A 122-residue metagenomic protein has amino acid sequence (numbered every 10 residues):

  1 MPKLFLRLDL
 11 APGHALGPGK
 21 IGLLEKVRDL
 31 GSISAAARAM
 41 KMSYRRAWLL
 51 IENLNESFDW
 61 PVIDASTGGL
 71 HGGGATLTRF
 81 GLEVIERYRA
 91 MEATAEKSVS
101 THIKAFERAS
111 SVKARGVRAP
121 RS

Functional and structural regions predicted by a protein language model:
M1-P12: Short, Lys/Arg-enriched N-terminal segment that forms or immediately precedes the first helix of a structured domain
V27-A37: Short helix-boundary/capping micro-motifs
K41-S43: Central "turn" residue of the DNA-binding helix-turn-helix
L50: Residues within the DNA-recognition helix of helix-turn-helix
E56-P61: Residue cluster at the C-terminal edge of the helix-turn-helix DNA-binding motif
A65-M91: Basic, amphipathic "hinge/linker" alpha-helix immediately C-terminal to the N-terminal HTH DNA-binding motif
V84-F106: Alpha-helical linker/hinge and terminal dimerization helices associated with HTH transcriptional regulators
T101-S122: C-terminal regulatory/oligomerization modules of transcriptional regulators
